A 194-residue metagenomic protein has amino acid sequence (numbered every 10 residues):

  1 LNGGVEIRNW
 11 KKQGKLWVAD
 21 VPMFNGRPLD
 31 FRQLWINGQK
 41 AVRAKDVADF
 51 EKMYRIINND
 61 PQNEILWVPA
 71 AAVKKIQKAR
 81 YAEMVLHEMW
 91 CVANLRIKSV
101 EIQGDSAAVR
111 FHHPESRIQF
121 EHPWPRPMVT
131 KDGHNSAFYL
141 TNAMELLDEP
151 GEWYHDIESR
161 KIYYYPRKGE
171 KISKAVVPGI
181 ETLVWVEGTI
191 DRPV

Functional and structural regions predicted by a protein language model:
L1-V194: Extracellular polysaccharide-degrading/modifying enzymes targeting complex plant/algal/animal polysaccharides
